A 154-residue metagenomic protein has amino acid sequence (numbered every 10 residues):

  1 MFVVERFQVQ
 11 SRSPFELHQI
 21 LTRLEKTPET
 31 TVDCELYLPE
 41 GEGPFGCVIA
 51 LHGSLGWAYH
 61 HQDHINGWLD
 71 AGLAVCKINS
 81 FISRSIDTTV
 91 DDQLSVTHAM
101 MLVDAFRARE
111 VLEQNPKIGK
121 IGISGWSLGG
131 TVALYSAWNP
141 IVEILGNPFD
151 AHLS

Functional and structural regions predicted by a protein language model:
M1-E42: N-terminal cap/lid segment of alpha/beta-hydrolase-fold proteins
G43-F45, A50-D87: Short substrate-entry loop that stabilizes the transition state in hydrolases
I86-S95: Surface-exposed, active-site-proximal loop segments in enzymatic domains
L94-P116, Y135: Alpha/beta-hydrolase active-site loop
K117-S127: Alpha/beta-hydrolase fold nucleophile elbow
G130-E143: Short glycine-enriched nucleophile-adjacent loop and the immediately C-terminal alpha-helix near the catalytic center
I144-S154: A conserved short beta-strand
